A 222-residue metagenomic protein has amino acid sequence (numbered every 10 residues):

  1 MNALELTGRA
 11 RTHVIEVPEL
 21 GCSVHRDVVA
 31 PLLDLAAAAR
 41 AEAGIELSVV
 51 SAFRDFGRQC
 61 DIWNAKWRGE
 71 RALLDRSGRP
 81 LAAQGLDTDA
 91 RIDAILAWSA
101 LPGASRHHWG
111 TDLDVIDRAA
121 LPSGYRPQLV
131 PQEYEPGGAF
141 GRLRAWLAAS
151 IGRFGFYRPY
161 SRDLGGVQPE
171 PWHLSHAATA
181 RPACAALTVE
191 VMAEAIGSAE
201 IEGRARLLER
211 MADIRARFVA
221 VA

Functional and structural regions predicted by a protein language model:
N2-A222: Cell-envelope/glycan interface and biosynthesis
